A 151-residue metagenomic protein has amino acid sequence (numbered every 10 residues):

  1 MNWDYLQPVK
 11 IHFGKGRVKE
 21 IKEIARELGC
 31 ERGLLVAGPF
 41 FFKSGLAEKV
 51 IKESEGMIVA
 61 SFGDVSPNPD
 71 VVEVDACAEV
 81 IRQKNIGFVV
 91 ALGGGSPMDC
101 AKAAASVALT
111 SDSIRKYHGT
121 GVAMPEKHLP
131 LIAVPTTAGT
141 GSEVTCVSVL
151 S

Functional and structural regions predicted by a protein language model:
M1-L28: N-terminal amphipathic/basic leader segments beginning at the initiator methionine
K10, I58-A60, P130: Conserved beta-strand segments of alpha/beta enzyme cores
K19, E23, L109-S151: A glycine/threonine-rich phosphate-anchoring loop and its flanking beta-alpha core in nucleotide/phosphate-binding
K19-L34, K52-G56, Q83: Glycine-rich phosphate/diphosphate-binding loops that line cofactor/substrate pockets in enzymes
L34-L35, F88-V90, I132: Conserved beta-strand elements of the Class I
A37-P39: Active-site pocket-shaping loop/turn-to-helix segments
F42-S113: N-terminal small/polar loop signature for handling phosphorylated ligands or for N-terminal nucleophile
